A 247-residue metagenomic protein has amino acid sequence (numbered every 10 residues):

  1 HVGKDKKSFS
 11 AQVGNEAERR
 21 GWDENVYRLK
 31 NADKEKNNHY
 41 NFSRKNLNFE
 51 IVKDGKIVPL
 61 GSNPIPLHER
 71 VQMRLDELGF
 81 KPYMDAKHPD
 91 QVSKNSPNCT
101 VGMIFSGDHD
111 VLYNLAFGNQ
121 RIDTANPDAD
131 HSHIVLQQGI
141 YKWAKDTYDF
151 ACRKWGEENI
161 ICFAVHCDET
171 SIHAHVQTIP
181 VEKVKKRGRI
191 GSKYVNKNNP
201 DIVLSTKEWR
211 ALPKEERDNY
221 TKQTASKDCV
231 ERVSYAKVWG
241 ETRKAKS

Functional and structural regions predicted by a protein language model:
H1-S247: N-terminal nicking endonuclease/strand-transfer module with a His-rich metal-binding environment and a catalytic Tyr
